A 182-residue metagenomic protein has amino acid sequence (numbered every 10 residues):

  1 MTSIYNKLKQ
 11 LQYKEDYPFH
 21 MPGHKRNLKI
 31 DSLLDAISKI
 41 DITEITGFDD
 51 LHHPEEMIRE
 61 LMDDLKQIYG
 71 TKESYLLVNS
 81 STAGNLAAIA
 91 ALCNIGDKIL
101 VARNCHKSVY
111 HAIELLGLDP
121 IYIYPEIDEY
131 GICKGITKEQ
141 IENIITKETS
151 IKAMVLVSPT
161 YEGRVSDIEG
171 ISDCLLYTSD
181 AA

Functional and structural regions predicted by a protein language model:
M1-E56: N-terminal "arm"/small-domain region of PLP-dependent enzymes with the aminotransferase-like
I37-A83, N104: Conserved N-terminal alpha-helix of the aminotransferase class I/II PLP-enzyme fold
E73-G96, A112: Conserved beta-loop-alpha segment that forms the PLP phosphate-binding cup at the N-terminus of a helix
Y75-L76, L100-V101, P120-I123: Short hydrophobic alpha-helical runs that function as membrane-insertion/retention elements
V101-L118: Substrate-binding/gating loop at the entrance of the active-site cleft, primarily in PLP-dependent aminotransferase-like
L118-G170: PLP-dependent aminotransferase-class I/II
Y177-A182: Conserved small/polar residues in nucleotide/adenosyl-binding loops
